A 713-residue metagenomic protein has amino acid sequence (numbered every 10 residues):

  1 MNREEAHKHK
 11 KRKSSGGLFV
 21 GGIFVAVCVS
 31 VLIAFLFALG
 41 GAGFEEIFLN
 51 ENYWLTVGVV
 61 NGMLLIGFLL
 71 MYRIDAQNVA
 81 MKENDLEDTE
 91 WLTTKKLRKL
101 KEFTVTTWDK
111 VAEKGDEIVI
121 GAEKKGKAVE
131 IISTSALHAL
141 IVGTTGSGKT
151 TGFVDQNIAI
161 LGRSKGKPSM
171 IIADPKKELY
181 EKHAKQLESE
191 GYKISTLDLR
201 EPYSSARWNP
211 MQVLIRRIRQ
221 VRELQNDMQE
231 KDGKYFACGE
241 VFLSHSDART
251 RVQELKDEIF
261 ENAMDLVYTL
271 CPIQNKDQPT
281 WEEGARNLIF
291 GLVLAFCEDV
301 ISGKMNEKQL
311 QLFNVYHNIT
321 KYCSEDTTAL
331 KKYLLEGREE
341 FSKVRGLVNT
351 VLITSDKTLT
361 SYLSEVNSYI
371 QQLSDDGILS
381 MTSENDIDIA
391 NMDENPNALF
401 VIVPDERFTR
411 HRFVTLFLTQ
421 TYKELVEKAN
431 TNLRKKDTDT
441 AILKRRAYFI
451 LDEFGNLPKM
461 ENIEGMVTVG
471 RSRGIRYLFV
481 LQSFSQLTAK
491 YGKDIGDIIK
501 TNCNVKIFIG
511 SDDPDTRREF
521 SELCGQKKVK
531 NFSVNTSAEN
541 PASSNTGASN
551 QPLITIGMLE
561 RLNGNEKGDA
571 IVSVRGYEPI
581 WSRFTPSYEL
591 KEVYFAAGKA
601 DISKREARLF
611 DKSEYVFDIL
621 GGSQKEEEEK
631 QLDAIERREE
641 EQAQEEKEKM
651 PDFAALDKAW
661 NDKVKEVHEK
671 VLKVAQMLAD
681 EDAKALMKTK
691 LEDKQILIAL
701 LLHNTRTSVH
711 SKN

Functional and structural regions predicted by a protein language model:
M1-S147, T151-A159, S164-G166, Y203 (+4 more regions): Basic- and hydrophobic-enriched, low-structure N-terminal and domain-boundary segments that flank ATP-binding catalytic
N2, N52, F236, S244 (+4 more regions): Intrinsically disordered, low-complexity coil/linker segments enriched for acidic/polar and small residues
R3, E123-G126, E130-I475, K490-Y491 (+4 more regions): P-loop NTPase motor domains
Q186-E190, P210-I215, K493-G496, E522-K527 (+1 more regions): Short secondary-structure boundary/capping segments
A285, I495, T516, D682-A683 (+1 more regions): Single-residue recognition of alpha-helix capping/boundary positions
I289, I499, F520, L686-M687: A structural signal for short hydrophobic/aromatic patches embedded in well-ordered alpha helices
V467-V469, R473-I571: Conserved ATP-driven motor cores of ASCE-family P-loop NTPases powering translocation/secretion/packaging/pilus
N535-N713: Conserved P-loop NTPase motor module
